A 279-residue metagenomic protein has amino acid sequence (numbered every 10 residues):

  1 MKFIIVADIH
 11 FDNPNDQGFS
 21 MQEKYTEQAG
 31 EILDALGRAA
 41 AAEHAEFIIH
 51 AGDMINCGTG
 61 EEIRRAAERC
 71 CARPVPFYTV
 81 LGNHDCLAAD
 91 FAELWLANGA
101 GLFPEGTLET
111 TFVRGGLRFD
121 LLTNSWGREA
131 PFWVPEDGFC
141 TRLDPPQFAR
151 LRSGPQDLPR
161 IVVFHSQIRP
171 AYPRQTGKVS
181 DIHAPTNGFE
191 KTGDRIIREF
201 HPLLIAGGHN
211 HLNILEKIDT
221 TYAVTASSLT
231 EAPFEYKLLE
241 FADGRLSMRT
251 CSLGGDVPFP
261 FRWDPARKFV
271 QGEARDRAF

Functional and structural regions predicted by a protein language model:
M1-I4, T111-L121, W126, P155-I161 (+2 more regions): Beta-strand-turn-beta hairpins that frame and shape the catalytic cleft of phosphate-ester-processing enzymes
M1-R64, Q156: N-terminal active-site segment of His-dependent metallophosphoesterases
I5-A7, I48-D53, F77-N83, L122 (+4 more regions): Active-site neighborhood of phospho(di)ester-bond hydrolases with catalytic His/Asp-centered motifs
A7-E31, L87-F103, R128-R142, T176-S180 (+1 more regions): Acidic/histidine-rich helix-loop elements that form or flank divalent-metal/phosphate-binding sites at the catalytic
D12-N15, N56-E61, N83-F91, W126-F132 (+3 more regions): Active-site environment of divalent metal-dependent phosphoester hydrolases
G18-K24, E136, D157-L203: Active-site-proximal segments of metal-dependent phosphoesterases and phosphodiesterases across multiple
R64-R150, R198, L238: Extended active-site neighborhood of metal-dependent phosphoesterases/phosphodiesterases
N213-F279: Binuclear metal-dependent phosphoesterase catalytic core
